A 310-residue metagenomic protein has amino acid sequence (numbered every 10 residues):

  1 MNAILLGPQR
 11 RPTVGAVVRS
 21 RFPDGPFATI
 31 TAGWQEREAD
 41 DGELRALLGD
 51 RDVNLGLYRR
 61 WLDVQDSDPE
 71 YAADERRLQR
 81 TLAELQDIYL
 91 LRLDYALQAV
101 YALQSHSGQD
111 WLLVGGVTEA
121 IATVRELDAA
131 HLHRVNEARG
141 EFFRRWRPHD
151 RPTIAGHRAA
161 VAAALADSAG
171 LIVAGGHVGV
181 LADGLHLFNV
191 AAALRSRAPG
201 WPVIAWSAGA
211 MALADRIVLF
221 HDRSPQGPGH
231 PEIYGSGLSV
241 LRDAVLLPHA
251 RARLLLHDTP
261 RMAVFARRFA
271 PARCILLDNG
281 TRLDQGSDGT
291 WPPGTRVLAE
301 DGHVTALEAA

Functional and structural regions predicted by a protein language model:
M1-V117, I121, I217-L219, R223-A310: C-terminal and late-domain segments of enzyme folds
L5-Q9, R147-P152, G179-G184, R223: Short, flexible loop segments at the rims of nucleotide/cofactor-binding pockets, characterized by
S105-D150: Long, low-complexity, polar/charged, intrinsically disordered or flexibly structured peripheral segments
G156-A164: Short, charged beta->alpha transition segments
A164, A174-H177, A182-L256: Class I SAM-dependent methyltransferase SAM-binding "motif I" and its flanking Rossmann-like core
S168: An anion/phosphate-binding loop that grips the pyrophosphate of nucleotide cofactors and donors
L171: Metallo-beta-lactamase
